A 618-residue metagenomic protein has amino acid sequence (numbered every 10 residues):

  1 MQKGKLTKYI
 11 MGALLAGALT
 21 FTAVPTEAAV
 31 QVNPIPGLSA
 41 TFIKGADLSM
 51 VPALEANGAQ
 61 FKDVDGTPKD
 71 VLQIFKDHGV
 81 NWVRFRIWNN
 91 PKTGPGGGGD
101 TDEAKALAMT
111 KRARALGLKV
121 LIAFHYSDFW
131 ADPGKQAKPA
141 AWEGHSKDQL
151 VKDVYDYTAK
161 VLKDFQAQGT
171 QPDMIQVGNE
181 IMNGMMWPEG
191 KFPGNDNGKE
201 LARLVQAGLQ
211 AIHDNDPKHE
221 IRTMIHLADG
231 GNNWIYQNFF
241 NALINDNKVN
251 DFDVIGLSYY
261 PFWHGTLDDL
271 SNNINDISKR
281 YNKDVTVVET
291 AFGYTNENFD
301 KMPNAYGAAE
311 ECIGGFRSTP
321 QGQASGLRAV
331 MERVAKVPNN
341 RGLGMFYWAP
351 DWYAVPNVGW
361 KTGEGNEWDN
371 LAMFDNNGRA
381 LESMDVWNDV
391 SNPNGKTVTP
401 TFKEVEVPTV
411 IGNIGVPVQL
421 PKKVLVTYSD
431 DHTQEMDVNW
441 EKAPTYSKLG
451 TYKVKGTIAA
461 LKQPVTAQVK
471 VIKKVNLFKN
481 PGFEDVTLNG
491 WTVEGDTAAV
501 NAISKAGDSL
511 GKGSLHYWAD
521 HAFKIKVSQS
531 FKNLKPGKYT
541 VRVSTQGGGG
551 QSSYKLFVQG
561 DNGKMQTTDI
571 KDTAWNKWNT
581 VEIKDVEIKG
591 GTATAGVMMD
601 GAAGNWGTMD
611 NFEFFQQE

Functional and structural regions predicted by a protein language model:
V32-L48, I472-T497: Extracellular carbohydrate-recognition regions
A46, K111, F483, I525-G550 (+4 more regions): Extra-cytoplasmic beta-strand recognition segments
D70, E484-A522: Extracellular glycan-recognition surfaces and repeat-rich motifs
I74-A228: Substrate-binding cleft and catalytic face of glycoside hydrolase catalytic domains, especially the flexible beta-alpha
D276, T295-A329, R333, V337-R341 (+1 more regions): Aromatic-rich peripheral "rim/lid" segments of glycoside hydrolase catalytic domains that contact and position glycan
V398-H432: Solvent-exposed, low-complexity, repeat-rich "mucin-like" stalks and linkers
D430-A467: Serine/threonine-rich, repeat-prone extracellular segments and beta-strand-based repeat modules of secreted/surface
D561-T592, A602: Extracellular carbohydrate recognition and processing domains and analogous Trp-centered ligand-binding platforms
